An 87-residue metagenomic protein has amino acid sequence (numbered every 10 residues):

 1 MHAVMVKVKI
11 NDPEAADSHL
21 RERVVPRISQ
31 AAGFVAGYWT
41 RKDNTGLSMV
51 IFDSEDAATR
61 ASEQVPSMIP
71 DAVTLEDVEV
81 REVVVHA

Functional and structural regions predicted by a protein language model:
M1-L47, D53-Q64, T74-A87: Short S/T/G/P-rich N-terminal loop/turn motif that feeds into the first structured element of a domain
V65-I69: RNA recognition motif
